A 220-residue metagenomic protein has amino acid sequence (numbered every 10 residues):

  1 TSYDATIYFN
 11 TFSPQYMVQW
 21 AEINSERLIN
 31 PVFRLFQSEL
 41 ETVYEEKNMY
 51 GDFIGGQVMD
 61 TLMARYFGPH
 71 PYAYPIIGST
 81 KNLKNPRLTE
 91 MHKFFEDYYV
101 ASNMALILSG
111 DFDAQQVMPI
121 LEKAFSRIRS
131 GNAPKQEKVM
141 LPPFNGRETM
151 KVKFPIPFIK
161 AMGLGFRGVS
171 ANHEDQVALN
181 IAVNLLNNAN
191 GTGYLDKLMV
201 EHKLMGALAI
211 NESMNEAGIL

Functional and structural regions predicted by a protein language model:
T1-Y16, M49-N103, R127-H173, N184-L220: Non-catalytic beta-strand/loop surface segments
V18-W20, Q37, N172-Q176: Solvent-exposed, non-transmembrane alpha-helical starts
E26-F33, A124-N132: A common structural junction motif
V32-E39, M104, A133-P134: Surface-exposed patches in mature extracellular/periplasmic domains of secreted proteins
L40, L88-A124: Non-catalytic, conformational "gating/processing" segments within enzyme and secreted inhibitor domains
